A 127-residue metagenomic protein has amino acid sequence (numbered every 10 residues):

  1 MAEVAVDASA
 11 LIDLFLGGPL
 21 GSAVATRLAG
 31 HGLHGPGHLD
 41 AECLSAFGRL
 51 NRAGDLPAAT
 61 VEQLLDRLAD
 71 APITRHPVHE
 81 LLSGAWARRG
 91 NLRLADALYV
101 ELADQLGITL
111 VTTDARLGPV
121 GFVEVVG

Functional and structural regions predicted by a protein language model:
M1-H38, A53-E62, R116: Short, well-structured N-terminal submotif of metal-dependent ribonuclease cores
E3, V100-G127: Acidic, PIN/NYN-like endoribonuclease modules and their adjacent C-terminal/linker elements
D13-F15, A46, V120-G121: Residues that scaffold the ATP/ADP-binding catalytic core of kinase and kinase-like folds
G30-H34, L50-A53, A71, R88 (+1 more regions): Alpha-helix C-capping/helix-to-loop hinge sites
L44-P72, G84: Active-site-proximal, substrate-binding regions of enzyme catalytic domains and RNA-binding/basic surfaces
A71-T113: Active-site neighborhoods of divalent-metal-dependent phosphate/nucleic-acid chemistry enzymes
